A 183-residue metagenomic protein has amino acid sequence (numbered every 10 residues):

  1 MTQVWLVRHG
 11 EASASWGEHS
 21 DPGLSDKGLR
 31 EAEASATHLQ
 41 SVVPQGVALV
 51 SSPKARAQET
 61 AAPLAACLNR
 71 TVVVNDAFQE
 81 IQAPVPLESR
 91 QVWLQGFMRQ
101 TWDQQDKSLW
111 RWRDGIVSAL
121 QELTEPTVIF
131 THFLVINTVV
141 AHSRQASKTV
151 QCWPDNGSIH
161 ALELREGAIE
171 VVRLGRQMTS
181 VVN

Functional and structural regions predicted by a protein language model:
M1-T2, R70-V74, E80-Q95, R99 (+1 more regions): Acidic, low-complexity terminal tails and accessory targeting/binding regions of phosphate-metabolizing enzymes
T2-N75, L94-Q105, V150: Active-site-proximal alpha-helix that buttresses catalytic centers in soluble enzyme cores
V4, V47, L123-L134: Generic beta-sheet signal
A12, V135-I136: Short active-site segment of divalent metal-dependent hydrolases/proteases that encodes the spacing between
G28-A32, W112, I129: Conserved anionic group-binding/transfer micro-motifs
S52-K54, A77, F130-L134: Short, well-ordered beta-to-alpha junction loops that form the rim of enzyme active sites and present histidine/acidic
P63, T138, H142: Active-site signature of alpha/beta-hydrolase-fold catalytic machinery across serine- and Asp/Cys-nucleophile hydrolases
M98-T124: Internal catalytic-core helix/loop-beta-alpha segment that presents or stabilizes conserved functional determinants
